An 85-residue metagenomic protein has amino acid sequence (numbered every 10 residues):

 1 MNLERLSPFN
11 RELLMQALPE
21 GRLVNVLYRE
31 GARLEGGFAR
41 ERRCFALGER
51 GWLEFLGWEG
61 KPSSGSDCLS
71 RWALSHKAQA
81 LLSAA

Functional and structural regions predicted by a protein language model:
M1-F38, R42: Short amphipathic alpha-helical interface segments
L6, L13-L14, L47, L53 (+2 more regions): Generic leucine side-chain signal with a strong bias for well-ordered alpha-helical environments
Q16, G31, F45, K77-Q79 (+1 more regions): Residue-level detector of intrinsically disordered, flexible termini and proteolytic processing junctions
N25-V26, E59, G65: Short linear functional motifs in flexible/disordered or boundary regions
R33-K61, L69: Short amphipathic alpha-helical interaction segments
P62, D67-A85: Short, amphipathic alpha-helical interaction segments positioned at domain boundaries
